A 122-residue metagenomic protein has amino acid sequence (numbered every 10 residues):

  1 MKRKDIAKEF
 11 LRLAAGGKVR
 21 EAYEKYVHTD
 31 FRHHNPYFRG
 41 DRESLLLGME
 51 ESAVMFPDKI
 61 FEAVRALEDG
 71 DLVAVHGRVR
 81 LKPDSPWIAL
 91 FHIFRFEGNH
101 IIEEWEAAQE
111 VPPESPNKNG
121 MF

Functional and structural regions predicted by a protein language model:
M1-F122: C-terminal and inter-domain tail/linker signature
